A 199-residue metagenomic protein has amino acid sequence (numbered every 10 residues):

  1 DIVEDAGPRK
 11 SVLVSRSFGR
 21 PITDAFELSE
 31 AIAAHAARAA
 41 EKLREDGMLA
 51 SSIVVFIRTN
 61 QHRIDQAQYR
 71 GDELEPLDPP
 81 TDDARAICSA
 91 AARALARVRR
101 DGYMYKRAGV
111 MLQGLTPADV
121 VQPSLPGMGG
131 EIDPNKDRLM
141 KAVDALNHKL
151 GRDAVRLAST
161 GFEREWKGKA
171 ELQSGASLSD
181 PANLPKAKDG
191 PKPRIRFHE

Functional and structural regions predicted by a protein language model:
D1-M104: DNA-contacting surface of Y-family translesion DNA polymerases
Y69-E199: Acidic, metal-coordinating catalytic segment for phosphate/diphosphate chemistry, firing primarily on the Nudix
